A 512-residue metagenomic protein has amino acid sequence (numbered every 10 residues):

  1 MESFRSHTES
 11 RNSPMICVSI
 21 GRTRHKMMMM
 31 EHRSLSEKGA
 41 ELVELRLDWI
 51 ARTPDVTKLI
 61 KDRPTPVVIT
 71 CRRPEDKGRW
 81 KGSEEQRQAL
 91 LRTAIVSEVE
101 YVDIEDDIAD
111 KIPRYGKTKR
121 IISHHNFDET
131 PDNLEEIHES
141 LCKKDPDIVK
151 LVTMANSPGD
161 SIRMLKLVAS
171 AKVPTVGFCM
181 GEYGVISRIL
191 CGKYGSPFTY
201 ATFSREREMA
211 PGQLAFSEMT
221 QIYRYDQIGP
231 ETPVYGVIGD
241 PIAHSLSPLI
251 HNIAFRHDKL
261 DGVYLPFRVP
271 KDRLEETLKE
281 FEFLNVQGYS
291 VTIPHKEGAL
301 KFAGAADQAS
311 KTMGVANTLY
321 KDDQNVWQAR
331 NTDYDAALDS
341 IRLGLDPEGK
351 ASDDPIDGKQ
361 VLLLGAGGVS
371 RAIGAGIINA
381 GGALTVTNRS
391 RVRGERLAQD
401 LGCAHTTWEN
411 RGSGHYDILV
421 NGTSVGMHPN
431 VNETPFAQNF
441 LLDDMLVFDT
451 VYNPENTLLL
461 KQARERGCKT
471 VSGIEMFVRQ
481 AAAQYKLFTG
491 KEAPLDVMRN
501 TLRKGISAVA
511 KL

Functional and structural regions predicted by a protein language model:
M1-M30, Q221-T232: N-terminal amphipathic alpha-helix/helix-capping segment at the start of soluble metabolic enzymes
V43, A380-L401: NAD(P)-binding Rossmann-fold cofactor-contacting core
V67-K111, G298-I356: Glycine/small-residue-rich loop that forms an oxyanion/phosphate-binding "nest" at active or ligand-binding sites
D107-E231: Catalytic alpha/beta core domains of metabolic enzymes, predominantly
C179, V234-I242, N331-Y334, I341-L345 (+1 more regions): Glycine-rich adenosine-cofactor-binding loop
T232-P347: Phosphate/diphosphate ligand-binding glycine-rich loop within oxidoreductases
L345-K350, G358, D443-L446, T450-L512: Adenosine-phosphate binding glycine-rich loop
Q399-T470: Rossmann-like adenosine-cofactor binding region
